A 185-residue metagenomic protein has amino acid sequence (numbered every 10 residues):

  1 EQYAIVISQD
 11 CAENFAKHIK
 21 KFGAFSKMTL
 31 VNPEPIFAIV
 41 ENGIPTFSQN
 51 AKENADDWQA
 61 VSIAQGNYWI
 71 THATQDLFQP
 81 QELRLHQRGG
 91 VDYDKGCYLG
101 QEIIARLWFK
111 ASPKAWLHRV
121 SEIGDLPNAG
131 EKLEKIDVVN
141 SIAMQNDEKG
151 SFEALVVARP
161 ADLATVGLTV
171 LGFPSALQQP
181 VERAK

Functional and structural regions predicted by a protein language model:
E1-Y68: Acidic, low-complexity central loop/insert segments
V61, N67-W69, A73, L83-G90 (+1 more regions): Glycine-rich, small/acidic residue-mixed loop/short-helix segments
Q101-E102: Structural motif
